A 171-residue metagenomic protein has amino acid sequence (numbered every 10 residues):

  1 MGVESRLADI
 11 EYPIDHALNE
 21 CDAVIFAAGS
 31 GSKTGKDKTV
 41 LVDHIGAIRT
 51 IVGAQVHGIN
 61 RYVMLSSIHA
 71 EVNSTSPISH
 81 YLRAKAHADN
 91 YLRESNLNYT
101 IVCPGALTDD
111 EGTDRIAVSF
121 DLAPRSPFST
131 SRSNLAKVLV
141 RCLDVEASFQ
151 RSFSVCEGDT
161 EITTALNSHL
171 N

Functional and structural regions predicted by a protein language model:
M1-R49, G53-V56, E71, D144: NAD(P)H-binding glycine-rich loop region in Rossmannoid oxidoreductase-like domains and their noncatalytic homologs
C21, V56-R61, I68-N171: Oxidoreductase cofactor-interface core, primarily capturing Rossmann-like NAD(P)-dependent enzymes
G29, L65-S66: Short, conserved active-site loops that position catalytic residues or coordinate cofactors/metal ions across diverse
